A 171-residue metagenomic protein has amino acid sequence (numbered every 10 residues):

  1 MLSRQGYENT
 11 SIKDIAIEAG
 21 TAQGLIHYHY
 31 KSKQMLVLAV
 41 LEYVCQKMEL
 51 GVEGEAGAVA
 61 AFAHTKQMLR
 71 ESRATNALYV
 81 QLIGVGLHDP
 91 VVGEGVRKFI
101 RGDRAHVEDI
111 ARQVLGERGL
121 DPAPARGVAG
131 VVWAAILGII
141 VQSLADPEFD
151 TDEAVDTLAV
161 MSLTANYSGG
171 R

Functional and structural regions predicted by a protein language model:
M1, K47, G51, H106 (+1 more regions): Short alpha-helical functional segments enriched in proximate histidine and acidic residues
M1-M35, A39: Helix-turn-helix
M35, A39, E49-N76, P122-V132 (+1 more regions): Hydrophobic alpha-helical connector segments
V37, L41, C45, V96-R104 (+1 more regions): Amphipathic, non-transmembrane alpha-helical scaffold segments
E71-R97: Amphipathic alpha-helical segments used for helix-helix packing
T75-L78, D103-H106, A135: Amphipathic, well-ordered alpha-helical segments in soluble domains
V91-R97, R101, V114-R171: Hydrophobic/aromatic-rich alpha-helical bundle segments in the mid-to-C-terminal region
